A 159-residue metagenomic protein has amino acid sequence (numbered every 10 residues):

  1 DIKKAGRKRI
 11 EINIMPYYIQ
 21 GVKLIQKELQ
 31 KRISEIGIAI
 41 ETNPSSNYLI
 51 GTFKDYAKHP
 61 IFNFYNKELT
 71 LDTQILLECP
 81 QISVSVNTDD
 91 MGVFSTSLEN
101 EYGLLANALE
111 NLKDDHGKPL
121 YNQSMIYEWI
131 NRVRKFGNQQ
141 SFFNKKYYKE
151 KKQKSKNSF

Functional and structural regions predicted by a protein language model:
D1-K27, K31, I36: Long, low-complexity, polar/charged, intrinsically disordered or flexibly structured peripheral segments
G21-K27, D55-K67: Well-ordered, non-membrane alpha-helical segments in soluble/globular domains
K27-I36, N100, N107-F159: Mid-to-C-terminal alpha-helical segments outside catalytic/metal-binding sites
E28-G37, Y65-E68, L77: Acidic (Asp/Glu)-rich catalytic clusters
A39-N47, G51: Active-site clefts of carbohydrate-active enzymes
T42-S45, C79-S97: Short acidic/histidine-rich active-site segments
I50-I61, F94-N107: Histidine/acidic-residue-rich catalytic or RNA/ligand-binding cores of hydrolases and nuclease-related proteins
P60-D72, L76, E101, A108: Flexible glycine/proline-rich, aromatic-decorated loop/lid segments
